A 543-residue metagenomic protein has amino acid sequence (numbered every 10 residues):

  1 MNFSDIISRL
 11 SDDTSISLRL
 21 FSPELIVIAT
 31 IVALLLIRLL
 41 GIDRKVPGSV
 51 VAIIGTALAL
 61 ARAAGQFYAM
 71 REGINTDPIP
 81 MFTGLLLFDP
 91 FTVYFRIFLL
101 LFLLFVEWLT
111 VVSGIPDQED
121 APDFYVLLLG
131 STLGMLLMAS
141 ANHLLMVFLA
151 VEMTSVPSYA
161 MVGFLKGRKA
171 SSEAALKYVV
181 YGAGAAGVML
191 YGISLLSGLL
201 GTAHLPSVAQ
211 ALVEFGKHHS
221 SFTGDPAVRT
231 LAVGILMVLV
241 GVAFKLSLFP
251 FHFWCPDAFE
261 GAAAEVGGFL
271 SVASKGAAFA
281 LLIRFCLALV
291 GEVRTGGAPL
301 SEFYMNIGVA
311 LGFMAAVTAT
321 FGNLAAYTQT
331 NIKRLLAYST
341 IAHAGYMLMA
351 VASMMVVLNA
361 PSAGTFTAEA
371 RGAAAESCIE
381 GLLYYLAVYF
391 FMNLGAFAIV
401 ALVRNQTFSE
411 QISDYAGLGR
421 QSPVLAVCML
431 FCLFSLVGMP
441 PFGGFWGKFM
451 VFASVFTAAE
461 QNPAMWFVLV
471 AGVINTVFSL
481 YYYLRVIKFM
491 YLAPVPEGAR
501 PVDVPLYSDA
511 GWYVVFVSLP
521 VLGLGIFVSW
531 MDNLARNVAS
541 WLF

Functional and structural regions predicted by a protein language model:
M1-F543: Alpha-helical transmembrane segments of multi-pass membrane proteins predominantly involved in bioenergetics
